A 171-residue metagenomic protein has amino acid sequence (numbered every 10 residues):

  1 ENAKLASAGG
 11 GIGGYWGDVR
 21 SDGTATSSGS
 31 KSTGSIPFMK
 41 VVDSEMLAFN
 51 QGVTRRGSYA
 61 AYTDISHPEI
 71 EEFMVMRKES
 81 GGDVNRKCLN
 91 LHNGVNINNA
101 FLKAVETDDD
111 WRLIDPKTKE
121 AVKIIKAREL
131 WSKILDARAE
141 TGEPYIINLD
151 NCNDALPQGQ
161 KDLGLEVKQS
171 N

Functional and structural regions predicted by a protein language model:
E1-N171: Active-site cavity-forming subdomains of large catalytic enzyme subunits
